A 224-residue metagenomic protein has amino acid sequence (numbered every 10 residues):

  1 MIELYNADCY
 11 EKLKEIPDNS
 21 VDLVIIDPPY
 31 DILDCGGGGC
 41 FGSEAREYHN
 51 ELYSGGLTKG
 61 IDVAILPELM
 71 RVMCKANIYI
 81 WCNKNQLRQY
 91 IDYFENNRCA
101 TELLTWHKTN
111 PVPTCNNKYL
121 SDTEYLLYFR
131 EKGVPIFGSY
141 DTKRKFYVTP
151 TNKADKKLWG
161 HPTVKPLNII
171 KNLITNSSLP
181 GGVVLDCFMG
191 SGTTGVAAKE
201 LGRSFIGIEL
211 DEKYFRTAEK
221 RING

Functional and structural regions predicted by a protein language model:
M1-G207, K213-R216: Core catalytic lobe of class I
E219-G224: Short, conserved SAM-binding/catalytic segment of Class I S-adenosyl-L-methionine-dependent methyltransferases
